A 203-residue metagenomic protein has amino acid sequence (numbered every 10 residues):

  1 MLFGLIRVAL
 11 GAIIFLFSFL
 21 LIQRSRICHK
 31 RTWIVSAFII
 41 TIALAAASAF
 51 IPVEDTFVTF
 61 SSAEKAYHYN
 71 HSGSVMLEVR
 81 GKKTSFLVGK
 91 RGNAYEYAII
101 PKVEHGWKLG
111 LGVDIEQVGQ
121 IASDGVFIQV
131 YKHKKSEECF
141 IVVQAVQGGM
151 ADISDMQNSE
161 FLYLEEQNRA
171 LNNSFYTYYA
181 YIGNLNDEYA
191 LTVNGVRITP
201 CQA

Functional and structural regions predicted by a protein language model:
M1-I22: Membrane-embedded alpha-helical segments of integral membrane proteins
Q23-I34: Membrane-interface helix-boundary motifs at transmembrane edges
T32-A45: Transmembrane alpha-helical segments of multi-pass membrane proteins
A43-G119: N-terminal export/targeting and maturation segments
G73-E78, F127-K132, E165-N168: Short amphipathic beta-strand and strand-loop transition segments with alternating hydrophobic
I115-V142: Extracellular ectodomain segments of secreted/surface proteins
V142-G149: Structural motif
D152-A203: Ser/Thr-rich low-complexity repeats and stalk/linker segments
